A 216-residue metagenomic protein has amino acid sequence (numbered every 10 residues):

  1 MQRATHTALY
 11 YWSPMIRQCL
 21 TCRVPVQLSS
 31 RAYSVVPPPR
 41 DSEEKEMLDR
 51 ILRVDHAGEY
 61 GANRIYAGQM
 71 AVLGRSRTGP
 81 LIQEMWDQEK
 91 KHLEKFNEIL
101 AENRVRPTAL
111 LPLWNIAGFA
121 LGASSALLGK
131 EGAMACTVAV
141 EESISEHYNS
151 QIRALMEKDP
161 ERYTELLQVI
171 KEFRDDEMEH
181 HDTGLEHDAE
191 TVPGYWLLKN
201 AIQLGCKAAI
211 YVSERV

Functional and structural regions predicted by a protein language model:
Q2-V216: Non-heme di-metal
